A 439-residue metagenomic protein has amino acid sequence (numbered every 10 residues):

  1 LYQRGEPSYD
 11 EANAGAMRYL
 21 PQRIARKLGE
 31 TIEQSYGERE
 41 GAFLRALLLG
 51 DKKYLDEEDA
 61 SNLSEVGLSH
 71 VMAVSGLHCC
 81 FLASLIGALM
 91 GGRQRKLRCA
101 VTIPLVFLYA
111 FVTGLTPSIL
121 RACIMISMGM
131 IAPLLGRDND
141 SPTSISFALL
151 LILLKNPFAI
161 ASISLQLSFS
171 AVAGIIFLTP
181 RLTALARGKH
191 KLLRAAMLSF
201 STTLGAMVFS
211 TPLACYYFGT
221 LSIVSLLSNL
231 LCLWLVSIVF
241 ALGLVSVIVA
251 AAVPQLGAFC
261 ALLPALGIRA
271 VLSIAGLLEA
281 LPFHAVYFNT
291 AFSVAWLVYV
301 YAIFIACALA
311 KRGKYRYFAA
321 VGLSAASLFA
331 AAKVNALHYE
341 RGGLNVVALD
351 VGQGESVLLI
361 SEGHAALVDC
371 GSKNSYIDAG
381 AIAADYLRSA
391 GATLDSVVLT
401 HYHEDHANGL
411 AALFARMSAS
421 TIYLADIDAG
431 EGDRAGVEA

Functional and structural regions predicted by a protein language model:
L1-C123, M130, S396, A415: Aromatic-rich juxtamembrane segments at the membrane interface
A16, K191-L193, I248-A439: Non-globular, low-confidence helical/coil segments that flank catalytic cores
I24, L28, R39-F43, D59 (+5 more regions): Stable alpha-helical elements in mature extracytoplasmic
S75, S210, H401: Conserved G/P- and acidic residue-centered "switch" motifs that form tight phosphate/ATP-binding loops in soluble
G76-K96, I126-A132, V172-L182, L242-S246 (+3 more regions): Membrane-interfacial alpha-helical segments at the cytosolic side of multi-pass membrane proteins
M90-C99, P133-T143, A310-R316: Membrane-helix interface "capping/anchor" motifs
V101-F107, I145-L149, F318-S327: Central hydrophobic cores of alpha-helical transmembrane segments in multi-pass integral membrane proteins
L115-Y301: Internal transmembrane alpha-helical bundles of multi-pass membrane proteins
